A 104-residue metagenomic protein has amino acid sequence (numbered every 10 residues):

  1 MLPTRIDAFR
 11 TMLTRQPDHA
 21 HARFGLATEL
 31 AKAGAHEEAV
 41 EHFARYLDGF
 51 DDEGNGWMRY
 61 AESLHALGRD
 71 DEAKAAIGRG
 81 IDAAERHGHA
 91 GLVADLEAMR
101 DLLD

Functional and structural regions predicted by a protein language model:
T11-M12, R45-Y46, G80: Canonical positions in the second alpha-helix
R15, D48-F50, A83-H87: Structural marker of alpha-solenoid helical repeat scaffolds
L30, L64, E97-R100, D104: Residue at a conserved register position within TPR or TPR-like alpha-solenoid repeats
